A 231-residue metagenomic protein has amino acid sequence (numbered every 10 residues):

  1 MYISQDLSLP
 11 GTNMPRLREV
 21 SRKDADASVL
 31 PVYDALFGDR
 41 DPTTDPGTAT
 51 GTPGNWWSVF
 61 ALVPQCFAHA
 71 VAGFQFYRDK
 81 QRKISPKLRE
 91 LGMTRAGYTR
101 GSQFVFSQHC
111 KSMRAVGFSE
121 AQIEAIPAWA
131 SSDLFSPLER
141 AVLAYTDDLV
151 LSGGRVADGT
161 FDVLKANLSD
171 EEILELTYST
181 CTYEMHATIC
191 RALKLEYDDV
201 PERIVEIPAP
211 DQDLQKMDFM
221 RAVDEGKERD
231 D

Functional and structural regions predicted by a protein language model:
Y2-I84, V205-D231: Secretory/endomembrane lumenal or extracellular ectodomains immediately following the signal peptide
W57-F60, A70-F74, L91-G97, I126-P127 (+2 more regions): Short alpha-helical scaffolding segments that buttress acidic/His motifs in well-ordered protein cores
C66-H69, E90, A96-V116, E120-A121: Conserved alpha-helical segments that form or flank metal/cofactor-binding pockets of metalloenzymes
F67-R82, A125-A128, D158-N167: Short amphipathic alpha-helical segments and their helix-coil junctions
S112-S136: Histidine/lysine/aspartate-rich catalytic loop segments that bind and position anionic ligands
A115-G117, C190-M220: C-terminal end-helix/capping segment
S136-Y178: Acidic/histidine-rich alpha-helical segments that form the ligand environment of transition-metal centers
D170-E202: A contiguous, mid-protein "functional segment" used to position or interact with cofactors/ions or partner subunits
